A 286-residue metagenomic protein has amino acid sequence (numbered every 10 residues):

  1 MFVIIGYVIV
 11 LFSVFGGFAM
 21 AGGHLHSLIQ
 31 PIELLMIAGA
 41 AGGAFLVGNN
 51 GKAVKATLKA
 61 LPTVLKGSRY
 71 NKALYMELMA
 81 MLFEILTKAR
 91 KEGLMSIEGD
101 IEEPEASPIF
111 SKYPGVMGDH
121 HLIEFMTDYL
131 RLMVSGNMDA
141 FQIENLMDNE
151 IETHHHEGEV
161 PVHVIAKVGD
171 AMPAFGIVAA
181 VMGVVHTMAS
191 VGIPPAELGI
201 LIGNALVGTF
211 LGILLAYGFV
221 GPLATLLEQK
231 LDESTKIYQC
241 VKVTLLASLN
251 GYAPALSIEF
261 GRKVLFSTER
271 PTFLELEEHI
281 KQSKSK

Functional and structural regions predicted by a protein language model:
F2-I9, I32-M36: Alpha-helical transmembrane segments of integral membrane proteins
I5-V8, F12-L25, I143-L146, E150-K230: Helix-termination/interfacial motifs at the ends of transmembrane alpha-helices
A19-E159, E233-K286: Large intracellular
